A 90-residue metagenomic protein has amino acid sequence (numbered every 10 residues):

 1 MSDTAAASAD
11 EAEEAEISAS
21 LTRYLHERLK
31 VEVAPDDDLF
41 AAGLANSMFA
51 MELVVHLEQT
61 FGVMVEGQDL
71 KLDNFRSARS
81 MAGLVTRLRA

Functional and structural regions predicted by a protein language model:
S2-E32, T60, G83-A90: Thiotemplate assembly-line natural product biosynthesis machinery
A5, A12, F40, V54 (+1 more regions): Intrinsically disordered, low-complexity regions of eukaryotic proteins
A12, E16, A34, A45-M48 (+2 more regions): Residues at secondary-structure transition points
H26-L44, V63-K71: Phosphopantetheine carrier-protein modules
F49-N74: Phosphopantetheinylated carrier protein domains
G67-L88: C-terminal structural segments of small proteins and small subunits
